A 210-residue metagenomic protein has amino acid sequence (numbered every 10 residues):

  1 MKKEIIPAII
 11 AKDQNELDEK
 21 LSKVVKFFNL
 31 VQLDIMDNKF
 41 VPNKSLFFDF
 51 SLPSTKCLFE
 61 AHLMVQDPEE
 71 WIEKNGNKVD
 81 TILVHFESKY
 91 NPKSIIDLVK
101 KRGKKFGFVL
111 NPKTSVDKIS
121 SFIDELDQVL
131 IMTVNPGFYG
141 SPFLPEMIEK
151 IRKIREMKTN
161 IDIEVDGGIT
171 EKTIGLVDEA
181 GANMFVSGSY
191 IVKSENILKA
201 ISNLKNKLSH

Functional and structural regions predicted by a protein language model:
K3-I9, V31-L33, F59-L63, D80-V84 (+4 more regions): Hydrophobic faces of well-ordered beta-strands that scaffold small-molecule active sites in alpha/beta enzyme cores
A8-K12, M36-N38, M64-P68, E87-K89 (+4 more regions): Active-site beta-loop-alpha junctions enriched in small/polar residues
E16, Q32-L98: N-terminal active-site wall of soluble small-molecule enzyme domains
L17-V24, D67-N77, T114-E125, I169-F185: Catalytic cores of alpha/beta
V24, L33-D34, N75, V129 (+5 more regions): Conserved, mostly hydrophobic/aromatic
V41-S45, P112, K118-R152, E156 (+1 more regions): Glycine/Thr-rich beta-alpha phosphate-binding loop at enzyme active sites
S45-L63, L98, K104-V109, M147-G167 (+1 more regions): Alpha-helix-loop-beta-strand connector modules within alpha/beta enzyme cores
I82, F86-Y90, L130-Y139, A180-I201: Glycine-rich phosphate-binding active-site loops on the catalytic face of alpha/beta enzymes
